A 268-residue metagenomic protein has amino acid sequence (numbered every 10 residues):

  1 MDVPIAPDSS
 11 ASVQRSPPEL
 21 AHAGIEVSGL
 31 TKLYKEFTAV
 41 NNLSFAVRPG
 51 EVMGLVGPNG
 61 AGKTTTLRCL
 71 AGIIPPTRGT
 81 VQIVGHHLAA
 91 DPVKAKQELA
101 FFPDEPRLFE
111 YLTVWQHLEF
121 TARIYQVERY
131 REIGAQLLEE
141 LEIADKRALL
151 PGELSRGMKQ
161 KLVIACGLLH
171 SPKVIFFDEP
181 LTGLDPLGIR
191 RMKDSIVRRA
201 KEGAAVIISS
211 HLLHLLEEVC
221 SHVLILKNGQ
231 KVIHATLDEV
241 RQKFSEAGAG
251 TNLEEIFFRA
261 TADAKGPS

Functional and structural regions predicted by a protein language model:
A71: Helix-to-loop junction immediately C-terminal to a conserved catalytic motif
G79-A90, K94-A95: Conserved ABC transporter NBD signature motif
E119, R123-K146: Conserved ABC ATPase "signature" region
L150-G157: Conserved ABC ATPase signature
I175-E179: Catalytic Walker B motif of ABC-type/P-loop ATPase nucleotide-binding domains
